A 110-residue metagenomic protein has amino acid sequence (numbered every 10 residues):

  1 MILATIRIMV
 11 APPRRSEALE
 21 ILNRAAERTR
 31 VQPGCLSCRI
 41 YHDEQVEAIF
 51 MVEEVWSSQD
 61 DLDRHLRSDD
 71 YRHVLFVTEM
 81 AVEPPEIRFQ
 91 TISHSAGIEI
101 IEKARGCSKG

Functional and structural regions predicted by a protein language model:
I2-I8, R39-L66: Short, well-ordered beta-strand segments in beta-rich or mixed alpha/beta enzyme and ligand-binding folds
I2-L36, I40: N-terminal first-folded block
A4-R7, Y71, G106-G110: N-terminal/domain-start segments enriched in small and hydrophobic, helix-friendly residues, covering either
V10-P12, S58, T91-H94: Non-catalytic surface loops within mature trypsin-like serine protease
R24-L36, V55-R88: An amphipathic, aromatic/His-enriched active-site/gating alpha helix that lines ligand/cofactor pockets
I40-V46, L75-G110: Glycine-rich beta-strand-turn "strand-cap" elements at beta-sheet edges
